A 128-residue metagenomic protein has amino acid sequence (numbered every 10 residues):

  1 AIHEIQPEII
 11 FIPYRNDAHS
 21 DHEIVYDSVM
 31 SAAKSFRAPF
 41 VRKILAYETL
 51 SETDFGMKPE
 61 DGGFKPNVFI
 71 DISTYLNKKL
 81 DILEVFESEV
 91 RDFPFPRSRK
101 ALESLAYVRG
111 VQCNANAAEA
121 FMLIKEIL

Functional and structural regions predicted by a protein language model:
A1-L128: Metal-dependent de-N-acetylase/amidase catalytic core
